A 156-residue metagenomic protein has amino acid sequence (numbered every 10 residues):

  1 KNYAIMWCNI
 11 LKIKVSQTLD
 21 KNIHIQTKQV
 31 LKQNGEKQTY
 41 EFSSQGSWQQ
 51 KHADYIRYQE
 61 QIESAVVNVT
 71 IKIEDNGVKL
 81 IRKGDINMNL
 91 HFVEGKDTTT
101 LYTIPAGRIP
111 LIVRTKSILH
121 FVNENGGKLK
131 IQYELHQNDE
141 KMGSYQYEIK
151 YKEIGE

Functional and structural regions predicted by a protein language model:
K12-K130, H136, K141-M142, G155-E156: N-terminal intrinsically disordered, cationic/polar leader segments that include organellar targeting peptides
E148-E156: Flexible glycine-rich active-site/ligand-binding loops centered on an Asp-His dyad
